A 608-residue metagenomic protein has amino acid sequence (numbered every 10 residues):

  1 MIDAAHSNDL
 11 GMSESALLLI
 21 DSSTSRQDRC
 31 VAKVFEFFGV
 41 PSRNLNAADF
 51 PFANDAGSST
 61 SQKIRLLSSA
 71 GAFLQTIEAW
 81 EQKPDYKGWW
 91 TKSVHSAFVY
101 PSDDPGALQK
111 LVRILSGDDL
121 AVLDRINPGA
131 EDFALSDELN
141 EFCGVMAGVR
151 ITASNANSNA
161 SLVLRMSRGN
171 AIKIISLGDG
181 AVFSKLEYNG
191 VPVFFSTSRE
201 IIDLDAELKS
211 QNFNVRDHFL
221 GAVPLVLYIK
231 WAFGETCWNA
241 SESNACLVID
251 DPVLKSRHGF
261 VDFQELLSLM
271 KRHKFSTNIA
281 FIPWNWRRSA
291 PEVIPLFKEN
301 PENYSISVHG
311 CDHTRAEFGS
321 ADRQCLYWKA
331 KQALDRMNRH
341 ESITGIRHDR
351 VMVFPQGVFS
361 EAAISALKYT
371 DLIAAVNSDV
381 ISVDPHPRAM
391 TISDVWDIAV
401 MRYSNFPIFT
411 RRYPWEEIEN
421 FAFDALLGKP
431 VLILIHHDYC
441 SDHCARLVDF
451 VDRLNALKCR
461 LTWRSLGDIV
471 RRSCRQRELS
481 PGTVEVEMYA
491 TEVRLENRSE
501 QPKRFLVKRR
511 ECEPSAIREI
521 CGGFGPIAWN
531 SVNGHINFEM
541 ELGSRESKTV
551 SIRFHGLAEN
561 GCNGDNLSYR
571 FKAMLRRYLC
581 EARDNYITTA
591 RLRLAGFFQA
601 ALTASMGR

Functional and structural regions predicted by a protein language model:
E14-A16, F37, H95, S158-W238: A glycine-centered loop/beta-turn motif at secondary-structure junctions
I20-D21, S25-G106: Helical hinge/lid and interdomain linker segments adjacent to catalytic or ligand-binding clefts that mediate domain
N44-N46, K230-F233, C237-S241, L267-N285 (+2 more regions): C-terminal domain-boundary segment and adjacent tail
T91-K92, A97-R113, D118-I126, A130 (+3 more regions): Metal-dependent polysaccharide deacetylase catalytic core of the NodB/CE4 family, i.e., the active-site-bearing domain
V99-G178, E487: An acidic, glycine-rich "communication" segment
T152-V163, L466-I469, Q476-R608: C-terminal beta-sandwich/jelly-roll accessory domains of carbohydrate-active enzymes
Q211-N303, D349: Active-site beta->alpha N-cap acidic-glycine motif
A232-V261, M270, I343-V353, G357-F359 (+3 more regions): Catalytic grooves of carbohydrate-active enzymes
